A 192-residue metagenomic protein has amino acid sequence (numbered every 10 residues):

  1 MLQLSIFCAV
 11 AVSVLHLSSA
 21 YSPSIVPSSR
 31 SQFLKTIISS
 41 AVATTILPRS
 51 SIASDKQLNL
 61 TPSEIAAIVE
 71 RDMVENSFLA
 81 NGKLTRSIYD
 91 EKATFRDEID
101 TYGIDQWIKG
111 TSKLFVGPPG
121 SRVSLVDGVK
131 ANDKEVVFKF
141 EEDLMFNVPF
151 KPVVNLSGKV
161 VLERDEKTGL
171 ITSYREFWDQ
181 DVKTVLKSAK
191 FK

Functional and structural regions predicted by a protein language model:
M1-P27: N-terminal chloroplast transit peptides
L15, P48-S50: N-terminal signal peptide c-region/cleavage motif recognized by signal peptidases
A20, S51-D55: Boundary at the C-terminal end of the N-terminal hydrophobic targeting segment
P23-S40: N-terminal secretory signal peptides and thylakoid transit peptides that target proteins across membranes
D55-Q57, P62-A66: Globin-like tetrapyrrole-binding proteins
A66-E91: Short acidic-aromatic low-complexity motifs
G82-V137: A solvent-exposed, acidic/Ser-Thr-rich amphipathic alpha-helical stretch
V137-K192: A beta-strand edge to alpha-helix "cap/lid" segment located at domain peripheries
